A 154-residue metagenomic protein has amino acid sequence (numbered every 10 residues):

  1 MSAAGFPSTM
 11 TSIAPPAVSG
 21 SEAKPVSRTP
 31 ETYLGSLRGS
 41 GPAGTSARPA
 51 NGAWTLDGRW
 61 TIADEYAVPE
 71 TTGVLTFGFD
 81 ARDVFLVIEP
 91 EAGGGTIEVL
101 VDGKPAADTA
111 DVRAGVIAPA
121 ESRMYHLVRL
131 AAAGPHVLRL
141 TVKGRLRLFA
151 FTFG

Functional and structural regions predicted by a protein language model:
M1-G154: Non-globular targeting/processing and membrane-anchoring segments
